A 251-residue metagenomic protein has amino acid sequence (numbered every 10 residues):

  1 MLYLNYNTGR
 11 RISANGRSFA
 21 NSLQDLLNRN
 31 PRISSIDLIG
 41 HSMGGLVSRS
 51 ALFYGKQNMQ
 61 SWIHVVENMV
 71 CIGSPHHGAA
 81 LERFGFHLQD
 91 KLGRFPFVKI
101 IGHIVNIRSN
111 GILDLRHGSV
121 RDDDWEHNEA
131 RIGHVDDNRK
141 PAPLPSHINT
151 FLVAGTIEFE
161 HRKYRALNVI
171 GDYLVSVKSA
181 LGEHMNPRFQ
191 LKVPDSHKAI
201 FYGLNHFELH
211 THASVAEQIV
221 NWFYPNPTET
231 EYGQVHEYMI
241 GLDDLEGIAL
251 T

Functional and structural regions predicted by a protein language model:
M1-I36: Active-site catalytic motif of lipid deacylating hydrolases and related acyltransferases
L2, I39, V70: Conserved Rossmann-like nucleotide-binding pocket used by diverse enzymes that bind dinucleotide cofactors
N5, S42, T156: Nucleotide-sugar donor-binding loop of glycosyltransferases
R10-I12, L46, A79, E160-H161: Eukaryotic short linear interaction motifs
R17, L46-F53: Short, hydrophobic alpha-helix immediately C-terminal to the catalytic nucleophile
I39-G40, G44-S48, G73: Gly/Ala-rich beta-loop-alpha elbow adjacent to hydrolase catalytic centers
F53-A249: Helical cap/lid subdomain of alpha/beta-hydrolase-fold lipid enzymes that gates access to the catalytic pocket
